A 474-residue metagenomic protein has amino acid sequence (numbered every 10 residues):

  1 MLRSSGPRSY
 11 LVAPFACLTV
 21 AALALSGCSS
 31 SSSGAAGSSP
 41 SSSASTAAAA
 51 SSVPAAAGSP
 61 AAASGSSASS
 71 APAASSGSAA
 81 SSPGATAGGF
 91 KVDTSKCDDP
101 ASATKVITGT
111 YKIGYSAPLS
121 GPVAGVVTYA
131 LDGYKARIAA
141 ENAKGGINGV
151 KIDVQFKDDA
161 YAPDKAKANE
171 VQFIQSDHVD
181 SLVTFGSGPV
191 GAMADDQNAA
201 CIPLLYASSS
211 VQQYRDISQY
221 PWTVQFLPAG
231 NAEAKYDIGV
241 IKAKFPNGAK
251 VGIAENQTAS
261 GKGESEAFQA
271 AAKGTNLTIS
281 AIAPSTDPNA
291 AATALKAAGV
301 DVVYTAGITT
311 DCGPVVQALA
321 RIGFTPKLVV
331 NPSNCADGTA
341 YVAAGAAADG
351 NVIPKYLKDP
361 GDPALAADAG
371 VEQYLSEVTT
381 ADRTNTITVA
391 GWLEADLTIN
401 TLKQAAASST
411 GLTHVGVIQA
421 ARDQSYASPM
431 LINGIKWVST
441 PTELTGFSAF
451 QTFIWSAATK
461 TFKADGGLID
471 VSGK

Functional and structural regions predicted by a protein language model:
L25-S39: Bacterial lipoprotein signal-peptidase II cleavage site
S64-S70, S76-P100, T104, Y426-K474: Solvent-exposed, acidic/polar segments of extracytosolic/periplasmic ligand-binding ectodomains
F90, T94-K135, K157-P163, S187 (+3 more regions): Extracytoplasmic "Venus flytrap"
G125-D132, K144-D216, F226, A283-N289: Beta-alpha junction/loop-to-helix N-cap segments that form part of ligand/metal-binding clefts
D164-K165, Q213, P221-T325, P363-L365: Extracellular/periplasmic Venus flytrap/periplasmic-binding protein
F173-S187, P203-A207, V251-E255, I279 (+4 more regions): Periplasmic-binding protein-like
L319-W392, L468-S472: Extracellular/periplasmic periplasmic-binding protein-like sensory domains
V378, T384-T388, I399-T461: Segments of small-molecule ligand-sensing domains
